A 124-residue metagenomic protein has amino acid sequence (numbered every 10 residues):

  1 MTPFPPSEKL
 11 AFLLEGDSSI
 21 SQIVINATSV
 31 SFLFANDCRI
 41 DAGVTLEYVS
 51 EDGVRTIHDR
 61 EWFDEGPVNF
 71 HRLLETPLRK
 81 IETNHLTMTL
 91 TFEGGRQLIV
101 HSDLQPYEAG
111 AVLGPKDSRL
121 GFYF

Functional and structural regions predicted by a protein language model:
M1-F124: Surface-exposed, interaction-prone regions used to assemble/regulate multi-protein complexes
